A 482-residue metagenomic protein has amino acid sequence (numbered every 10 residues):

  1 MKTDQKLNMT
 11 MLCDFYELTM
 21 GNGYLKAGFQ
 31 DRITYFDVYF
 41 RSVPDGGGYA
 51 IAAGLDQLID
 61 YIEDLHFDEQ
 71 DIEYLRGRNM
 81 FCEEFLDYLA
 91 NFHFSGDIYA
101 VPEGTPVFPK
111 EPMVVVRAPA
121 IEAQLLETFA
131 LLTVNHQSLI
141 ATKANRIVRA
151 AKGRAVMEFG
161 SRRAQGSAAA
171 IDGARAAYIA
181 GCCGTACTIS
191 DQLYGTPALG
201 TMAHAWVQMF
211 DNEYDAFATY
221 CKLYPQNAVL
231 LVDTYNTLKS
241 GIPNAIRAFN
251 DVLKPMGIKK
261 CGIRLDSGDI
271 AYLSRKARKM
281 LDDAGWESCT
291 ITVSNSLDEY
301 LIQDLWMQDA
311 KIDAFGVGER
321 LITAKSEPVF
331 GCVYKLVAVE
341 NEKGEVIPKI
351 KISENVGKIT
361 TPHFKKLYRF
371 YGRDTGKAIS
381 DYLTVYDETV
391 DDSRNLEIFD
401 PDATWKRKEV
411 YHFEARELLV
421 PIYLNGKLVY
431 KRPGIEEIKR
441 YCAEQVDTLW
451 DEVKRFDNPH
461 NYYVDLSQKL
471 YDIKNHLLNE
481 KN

Functional and structural regions predicted by a protein language model:
K2-I33, S42-P44, M80-F81, L86-I98 (+9 more regions): Buried, small/hydrophobic-residue-enriched core segments of structured protein domains
K2-R32, F36, D45-G47, A52 (+2 more regions): Gly/Ser/Thr/Ala-enriched C-terminal appendages of enzymes
T34-A90: N-terminal, Lys/Arg-enriched amphipathic/low-complexity engagement segments that precede the first folded domain
A53-L55, F67-Q70, F81-E84, Q165-S167 (+4 more regions): General structural signal for secondary-structure boundaries
E73-Y74, T142-R146, G160, K454-N461: Short coil/turn segments at secondary-structure boundaries
L199, I263, I291, D313-F315: Hydrophobic residues within beta-strands of alpha/beta enzymes
H204, S294, G318: Residue-level "edge-of-site" marker
